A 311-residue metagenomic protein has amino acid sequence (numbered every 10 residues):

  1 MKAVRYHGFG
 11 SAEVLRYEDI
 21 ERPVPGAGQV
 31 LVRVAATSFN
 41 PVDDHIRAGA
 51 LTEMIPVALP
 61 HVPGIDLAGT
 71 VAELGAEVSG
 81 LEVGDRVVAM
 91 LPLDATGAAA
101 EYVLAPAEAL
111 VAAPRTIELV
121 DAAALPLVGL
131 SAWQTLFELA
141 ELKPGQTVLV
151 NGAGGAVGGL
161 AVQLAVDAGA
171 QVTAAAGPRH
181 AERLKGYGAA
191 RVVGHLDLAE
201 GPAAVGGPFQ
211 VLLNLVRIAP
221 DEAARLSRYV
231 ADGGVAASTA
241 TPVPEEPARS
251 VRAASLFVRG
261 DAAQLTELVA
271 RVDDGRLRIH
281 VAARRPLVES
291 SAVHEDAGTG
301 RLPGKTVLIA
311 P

Functional and structural regions predicted by a protein language model:
E21-F39, L51-D94: Glycine-rich beta-strand-centered segment in the early N-terminal region that forms part of a ligand/cofactor-binding
P56, A89-G152: NAD(P)H dinucleotide-binding glycine-rich loop of Rossmann-like/cofactor-binding domains, especially the beta1-alpha1
V87-V88, V148, L212, A236: Generic structural signal for buried aliphatic residues
L125-H195: Mid-domain Rossmann-like dinucleotide-binding core that forms the NAD(H)/NADP(H) cofactor-binding site
T173, K185-A254: Glycine-rich cofactor phosphate-binding loops and adjacent beta1-alpha1 units of small-molecule cofactor enzyme domains
L265-P311: C-terminal hydrophobic helical "lid"/dimerization subdomain of Rossmann-like NAD(P)H-dependent oxidoreductases
